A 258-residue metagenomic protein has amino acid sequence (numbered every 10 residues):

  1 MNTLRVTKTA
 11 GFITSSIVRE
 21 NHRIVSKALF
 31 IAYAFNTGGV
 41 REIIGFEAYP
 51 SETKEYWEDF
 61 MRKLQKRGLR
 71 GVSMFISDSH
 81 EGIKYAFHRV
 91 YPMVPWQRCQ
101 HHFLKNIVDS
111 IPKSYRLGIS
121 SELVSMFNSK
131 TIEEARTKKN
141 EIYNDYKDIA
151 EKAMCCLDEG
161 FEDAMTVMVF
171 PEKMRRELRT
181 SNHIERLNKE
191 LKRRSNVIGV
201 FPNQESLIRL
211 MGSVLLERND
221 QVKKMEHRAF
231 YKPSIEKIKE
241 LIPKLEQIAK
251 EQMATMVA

Functional and structural regions predicted by a protein language model:
M1-I76, Y85, R89-M93, G160 (+1 more regions): RNase H-like nuclease fold core
T9, S26, K54-E58, S77-K84 (+9 more regions): Amphipathic alpha-helical transducer elements in NTP-driven molecular machines
T14-S15, S79, F103, R186: Generic detector of well-ordered alpha-helical packing
I17-V18, G82, N106, K189: General alpha-helical segment detector with a strong preference for membrane-spanning helices and helix-boundary regions
A32, R41, F75, F87 (+6 more regions): Mobile genetic element proteins and their domesticated derivatives, centered on retroelements and DNA transposons
M74-E81, A86-E122: Conserved beta-strand -> loop -> alpha-helix junction used to position metal-binding or nucleic-acid-contacting
P92, S125-A258: Acidic/histidine-rich catalytic cores and adjacent linkers of DNA breakage/strand-transfer/modification proteins
